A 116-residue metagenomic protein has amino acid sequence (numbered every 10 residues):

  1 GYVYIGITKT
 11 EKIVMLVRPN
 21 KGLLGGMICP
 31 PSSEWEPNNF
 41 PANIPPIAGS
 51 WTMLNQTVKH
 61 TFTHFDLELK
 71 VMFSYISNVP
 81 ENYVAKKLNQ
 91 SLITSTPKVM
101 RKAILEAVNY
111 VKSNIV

Functional and structural regions predicted by a protein language model:
G1-V116: Intrinsically disordered, low-complexity, charged terminal extensions of DNA damage-control enzymes
